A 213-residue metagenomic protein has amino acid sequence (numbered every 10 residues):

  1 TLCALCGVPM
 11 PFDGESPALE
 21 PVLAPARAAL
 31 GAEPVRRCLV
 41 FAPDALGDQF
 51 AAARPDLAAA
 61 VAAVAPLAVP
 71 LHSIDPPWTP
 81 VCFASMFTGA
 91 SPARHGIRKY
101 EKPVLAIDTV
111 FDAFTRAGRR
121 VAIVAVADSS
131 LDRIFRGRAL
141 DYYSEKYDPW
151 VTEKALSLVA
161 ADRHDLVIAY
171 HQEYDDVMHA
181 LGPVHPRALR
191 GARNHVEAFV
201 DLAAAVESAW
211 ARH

Functional and structural regions predicted by a protein language model:
T1-V8, D13-R27, V35-V40, G47-D162: Active-site-proximal alpha/beta segments of enzymes that process anionic O-linked groups
R37-L39, L166, H213: Structural motif
P43-L46, Q172: DG-centered beta-turn motif at the end of beta-strands
F114-V126, I168-H179, R212-H213: Short secondary-structure transition/capping segments
T115-R120, V159-D165, D201-R212: Secondary-structure boundary elements
T152-L181: Active-site regions of oxyanion-processing enzymes, predominantly non-cytosolic
E153, D175-H213: A long, amphipathic alpha-helix that forms part of the scaffold/cap immediately adjacent to metal-dependent active
